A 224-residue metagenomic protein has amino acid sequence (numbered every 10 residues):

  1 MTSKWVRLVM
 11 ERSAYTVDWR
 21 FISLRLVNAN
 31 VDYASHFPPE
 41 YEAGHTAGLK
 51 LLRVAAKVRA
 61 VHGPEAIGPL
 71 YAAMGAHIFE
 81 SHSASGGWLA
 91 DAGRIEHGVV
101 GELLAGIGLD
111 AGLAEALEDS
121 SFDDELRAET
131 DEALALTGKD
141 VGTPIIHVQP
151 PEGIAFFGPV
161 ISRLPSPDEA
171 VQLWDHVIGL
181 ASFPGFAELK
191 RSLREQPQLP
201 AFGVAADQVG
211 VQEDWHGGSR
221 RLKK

Functional and structural regions predicted by a protein language model:
S3-G93, H176-V177, E188: Structural alpha/beta surface segment adjacent to cysteine/selenocysteine redox centers across thiol/disulfide enzymes
V6-M10, G87-K224: C-terminal cap of thioredoxin/glutaredoxin-like
